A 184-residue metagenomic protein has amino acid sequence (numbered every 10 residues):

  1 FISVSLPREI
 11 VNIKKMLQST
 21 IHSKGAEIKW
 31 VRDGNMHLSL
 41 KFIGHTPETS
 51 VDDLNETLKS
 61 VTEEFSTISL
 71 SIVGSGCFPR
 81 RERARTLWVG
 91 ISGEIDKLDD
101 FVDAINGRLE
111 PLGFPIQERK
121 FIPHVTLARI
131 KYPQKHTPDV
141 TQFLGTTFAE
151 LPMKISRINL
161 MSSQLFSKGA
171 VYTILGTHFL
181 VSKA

Functional and structural regions predicted by a protein language model:
F1-A184: Histidine-dependent nucleotide/RNA phosphoesterase domain, centered on the 2H-phosphoesterase fold with its duplicated
